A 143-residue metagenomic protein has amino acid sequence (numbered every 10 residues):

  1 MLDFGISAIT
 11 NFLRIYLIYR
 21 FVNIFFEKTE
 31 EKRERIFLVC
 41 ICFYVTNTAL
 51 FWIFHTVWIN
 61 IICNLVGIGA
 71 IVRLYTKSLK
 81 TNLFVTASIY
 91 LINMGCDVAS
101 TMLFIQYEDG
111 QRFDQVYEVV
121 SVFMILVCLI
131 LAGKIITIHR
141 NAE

Functional and structural regions predicted by a protein language model:
D3, A8-E34, T48-E143: Juxtamembrane segments at transmembrane-helix boundaries in multi-pass signal-transduction membrane proteins
F37-I41, V45-T46: A "functional boundary" signal
